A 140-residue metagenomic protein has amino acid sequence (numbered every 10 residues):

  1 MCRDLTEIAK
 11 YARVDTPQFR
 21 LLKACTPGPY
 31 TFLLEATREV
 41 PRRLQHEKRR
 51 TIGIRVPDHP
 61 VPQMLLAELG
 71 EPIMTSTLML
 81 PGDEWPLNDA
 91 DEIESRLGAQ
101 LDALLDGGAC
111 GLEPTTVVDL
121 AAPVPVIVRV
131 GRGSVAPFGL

Functional and structural regions predicted by a protein language model:
M1-L140: Active-site-adjacent structural elements in enzyme catalytic cores
